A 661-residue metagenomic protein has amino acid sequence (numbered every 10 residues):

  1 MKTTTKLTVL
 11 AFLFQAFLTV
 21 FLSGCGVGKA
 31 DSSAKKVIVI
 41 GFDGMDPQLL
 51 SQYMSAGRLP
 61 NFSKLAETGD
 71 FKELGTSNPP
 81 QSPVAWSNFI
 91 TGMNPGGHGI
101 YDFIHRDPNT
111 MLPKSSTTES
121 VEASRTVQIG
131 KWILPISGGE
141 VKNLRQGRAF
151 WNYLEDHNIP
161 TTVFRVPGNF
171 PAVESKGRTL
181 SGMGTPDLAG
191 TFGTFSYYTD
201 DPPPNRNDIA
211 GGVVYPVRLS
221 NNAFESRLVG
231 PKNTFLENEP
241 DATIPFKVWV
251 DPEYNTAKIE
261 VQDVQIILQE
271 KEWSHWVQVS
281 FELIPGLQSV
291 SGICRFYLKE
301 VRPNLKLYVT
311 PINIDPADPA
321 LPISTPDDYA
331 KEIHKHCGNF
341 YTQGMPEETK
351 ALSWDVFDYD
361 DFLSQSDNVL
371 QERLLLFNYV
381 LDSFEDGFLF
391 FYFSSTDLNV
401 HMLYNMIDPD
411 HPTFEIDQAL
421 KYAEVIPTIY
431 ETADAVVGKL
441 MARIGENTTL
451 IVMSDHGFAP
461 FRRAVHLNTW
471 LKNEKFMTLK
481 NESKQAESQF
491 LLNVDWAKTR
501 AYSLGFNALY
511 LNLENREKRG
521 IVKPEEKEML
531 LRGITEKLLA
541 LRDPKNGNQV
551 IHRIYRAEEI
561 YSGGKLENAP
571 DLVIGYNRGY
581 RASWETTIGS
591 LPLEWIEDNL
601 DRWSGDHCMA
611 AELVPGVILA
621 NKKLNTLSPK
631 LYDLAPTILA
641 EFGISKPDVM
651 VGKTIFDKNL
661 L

Functional and structural regions predicted by a protein language model:
M1-F14: Bacterial N-terminal signal peptides that target proteins for export
L22-G24: C-terminal motif of bacterial Sec signal peptides marking the signal peptidase cleavage site
G26-F71, P80, M650: Active-site-proximal N-terminal segment of extracellular/periplasmic enzymes that hydrolyze or transfer
V27-S32, L50, L363-L389, N405-I451 (+1 more regions): A long, amphipathic alpha-helix that forms part of the scaffold/cap immediately adjacent to metal-dependent active
S33-K35, A56-G57, K72-E73, P80-V84 (+5 more regions): Secreted, luminal/periplasmic, and some membrane-associated catalytic domains that remodel anionic oxygen-ester
Q48-Q52, G75, S137-E140, L624: Second-shell loop/turn segments in exported
R125-Q128, W132-L134, Y359, N405-E424 (+1 more regions): A solvent-exposed, charged loop/short amphipathic helix patch at secondary-structure junctions
G579-A635: Low-complexity, glycine/alanine/valine/leucine- and proline-rich hydrophobic stretches
